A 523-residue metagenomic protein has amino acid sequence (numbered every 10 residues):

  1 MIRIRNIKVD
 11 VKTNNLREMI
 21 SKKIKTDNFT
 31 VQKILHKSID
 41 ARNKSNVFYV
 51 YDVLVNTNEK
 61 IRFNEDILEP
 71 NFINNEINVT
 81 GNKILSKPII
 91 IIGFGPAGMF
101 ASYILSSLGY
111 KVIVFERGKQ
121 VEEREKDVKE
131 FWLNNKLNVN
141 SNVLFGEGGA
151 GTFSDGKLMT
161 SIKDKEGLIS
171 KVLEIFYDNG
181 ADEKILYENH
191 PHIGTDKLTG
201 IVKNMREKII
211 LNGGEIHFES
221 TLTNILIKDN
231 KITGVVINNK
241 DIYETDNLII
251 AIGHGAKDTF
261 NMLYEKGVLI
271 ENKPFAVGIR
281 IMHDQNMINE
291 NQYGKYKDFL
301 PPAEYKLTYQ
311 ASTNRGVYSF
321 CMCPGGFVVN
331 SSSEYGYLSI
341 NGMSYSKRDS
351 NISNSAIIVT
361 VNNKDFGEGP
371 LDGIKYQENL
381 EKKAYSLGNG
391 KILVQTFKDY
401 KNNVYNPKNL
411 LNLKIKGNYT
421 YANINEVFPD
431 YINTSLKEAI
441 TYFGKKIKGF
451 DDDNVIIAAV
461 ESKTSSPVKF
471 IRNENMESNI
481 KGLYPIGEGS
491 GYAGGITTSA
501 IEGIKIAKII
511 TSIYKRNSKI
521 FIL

Functional and structural regions predicted by a protein language model:
I2-Y49, V53-F153, K157-L523: Residues forming the flavin
